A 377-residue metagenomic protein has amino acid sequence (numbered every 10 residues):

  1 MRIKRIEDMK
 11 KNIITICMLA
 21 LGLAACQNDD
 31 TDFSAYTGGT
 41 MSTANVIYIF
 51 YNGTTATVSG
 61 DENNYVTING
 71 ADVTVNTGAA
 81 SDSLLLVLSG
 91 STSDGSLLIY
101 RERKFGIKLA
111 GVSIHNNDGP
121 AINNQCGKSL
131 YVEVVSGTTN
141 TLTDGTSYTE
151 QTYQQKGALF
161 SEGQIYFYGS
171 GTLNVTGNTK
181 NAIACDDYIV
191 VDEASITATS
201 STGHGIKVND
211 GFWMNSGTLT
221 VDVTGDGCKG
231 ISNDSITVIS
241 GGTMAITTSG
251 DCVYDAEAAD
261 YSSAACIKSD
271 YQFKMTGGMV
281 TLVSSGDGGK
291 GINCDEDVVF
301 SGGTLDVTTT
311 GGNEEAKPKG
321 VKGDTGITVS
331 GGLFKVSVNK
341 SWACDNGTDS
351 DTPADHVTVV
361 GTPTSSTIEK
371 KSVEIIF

Functional and structural regions predicted by a protein language model:
M1-N12: Positively charged n-region of N-terminal signal peptides that target proteins for export
N12-M18: Sec-dependent signal peptide hydrophobic core
G22-A25: C-terminal motif of bacterial Sec signal peptides marking the signal peptidase cleavage site
Q27-F377: A composition-driven surface/loop motif
